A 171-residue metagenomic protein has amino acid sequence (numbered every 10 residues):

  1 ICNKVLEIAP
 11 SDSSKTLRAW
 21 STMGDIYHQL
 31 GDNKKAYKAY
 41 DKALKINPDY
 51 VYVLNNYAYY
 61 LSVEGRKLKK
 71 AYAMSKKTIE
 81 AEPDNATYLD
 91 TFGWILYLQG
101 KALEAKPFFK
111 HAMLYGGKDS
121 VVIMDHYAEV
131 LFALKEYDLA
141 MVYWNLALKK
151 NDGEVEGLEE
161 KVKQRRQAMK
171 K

Functional and structural regions predicted by a protein language model:
P10, S14, P48, P83 (+2 more regions): Short coil turns that delineate tetratricopeptide repeat
K15, A19, V53, Y88 (+2 more regions): TPR alpha-solenoid repeat register
S21, H28, S62-V63, Y97 (+1 more regions): Position-specific recognition of the canonical hydrophobic site in helix A of tetratricopeptide repeat
D25, Y59-Y60, W94, E129: Residue-level recognition of tetratricopeptide repeat
G31, G65-R66, G100, K135: Residue-level detector of the short coil/turn that links helix A to helix B within each tetratricopeptide repeat
